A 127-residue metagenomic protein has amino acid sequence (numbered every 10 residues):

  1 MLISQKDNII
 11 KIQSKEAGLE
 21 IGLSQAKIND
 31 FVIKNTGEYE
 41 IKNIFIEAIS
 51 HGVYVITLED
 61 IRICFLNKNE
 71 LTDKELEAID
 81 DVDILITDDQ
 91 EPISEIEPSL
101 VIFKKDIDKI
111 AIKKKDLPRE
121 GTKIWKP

Functional and structural regions predicted by a protein language model:
M1-D81, I107-P127: Core dinuclear metal-dependent hydrolase active-site scaffold
D81-I107: Proline-aspartate-enriched helix->loop->beta-strand connector
